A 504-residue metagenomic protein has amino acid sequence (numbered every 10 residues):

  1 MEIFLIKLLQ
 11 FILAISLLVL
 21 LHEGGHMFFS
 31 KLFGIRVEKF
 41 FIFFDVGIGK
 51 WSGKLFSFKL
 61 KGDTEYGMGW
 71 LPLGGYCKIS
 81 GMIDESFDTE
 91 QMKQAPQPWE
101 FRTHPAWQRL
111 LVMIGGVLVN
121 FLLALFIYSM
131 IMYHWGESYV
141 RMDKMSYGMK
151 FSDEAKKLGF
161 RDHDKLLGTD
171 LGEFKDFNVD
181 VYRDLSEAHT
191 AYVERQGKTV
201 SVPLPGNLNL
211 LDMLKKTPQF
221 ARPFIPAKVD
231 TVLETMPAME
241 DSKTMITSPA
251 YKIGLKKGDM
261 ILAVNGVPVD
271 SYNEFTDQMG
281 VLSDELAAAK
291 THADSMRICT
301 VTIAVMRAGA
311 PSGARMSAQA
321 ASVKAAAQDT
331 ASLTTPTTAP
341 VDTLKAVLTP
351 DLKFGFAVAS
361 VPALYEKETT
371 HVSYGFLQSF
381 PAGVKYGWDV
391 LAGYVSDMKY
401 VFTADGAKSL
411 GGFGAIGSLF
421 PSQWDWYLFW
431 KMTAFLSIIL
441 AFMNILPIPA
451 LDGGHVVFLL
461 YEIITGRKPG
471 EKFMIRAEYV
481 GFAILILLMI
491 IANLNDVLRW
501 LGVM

Functional and structural regions predicted by a protein language model:
E2, A95-H104, T217-A263, V267-P268 (+4 more regions): Functional transmembrane alpha-helices
I3-M92, K324-A331, M443-T465: Small-residue-rich helix-interface/hinge motifs
L5, F28, L32, L125 (+5 more regions): Structural signature of transmembrane alpha-helix termini at the membrane-water interface
I15-V19, K78, N120, L436-I445 (+1 more regions): Alpha-helical transmembrane segments of multi-pass membrane proteins
G75, I79-D153, P237-M239, I246-T247 (+1 more regions): Internal alpha-helical transmembrane segments
M113-S146, D180-Y182, T190-D241, T302-A304 (+1 more regions): PDZ/PDZ-like peptide-tail recognition elements
M149-K165, D176-Y182, M236-D259: PDZ/PDZ-like domain micro-motif
D164-G172, Q196, V264-V269: Short strand-turn-strand beta-turns centered on an Asx-Gly dipeptide
